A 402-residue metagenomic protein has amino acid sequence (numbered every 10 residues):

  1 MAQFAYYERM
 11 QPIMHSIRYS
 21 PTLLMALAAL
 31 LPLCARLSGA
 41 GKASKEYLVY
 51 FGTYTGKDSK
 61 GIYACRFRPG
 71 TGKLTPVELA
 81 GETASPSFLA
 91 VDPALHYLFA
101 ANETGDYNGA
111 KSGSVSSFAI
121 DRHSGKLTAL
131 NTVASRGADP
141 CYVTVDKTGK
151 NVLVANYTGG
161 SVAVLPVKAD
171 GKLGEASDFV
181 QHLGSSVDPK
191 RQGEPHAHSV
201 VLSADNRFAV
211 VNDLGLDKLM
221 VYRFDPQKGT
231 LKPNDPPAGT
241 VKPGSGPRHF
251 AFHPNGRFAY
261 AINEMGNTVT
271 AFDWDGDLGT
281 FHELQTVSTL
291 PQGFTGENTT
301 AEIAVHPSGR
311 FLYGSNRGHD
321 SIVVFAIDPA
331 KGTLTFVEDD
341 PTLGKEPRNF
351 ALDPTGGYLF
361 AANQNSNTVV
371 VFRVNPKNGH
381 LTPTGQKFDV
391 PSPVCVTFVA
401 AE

Functional and structural regions predicted by a protein language model:
T22-P32: Bacterial N-terminal signal peptides
G41-F67: An edge-strand/N-cap motif at the start of beta-rich repeat modules
S44, D58, T83-P93, R136-K147 (+6 more regions): Beta-rich, blade/repeat-based domains predominating in secreted/periplasmic proteins but also intracellular
T55-D58, T104-N108, T158-S161, L216-D217 (+3 more regions): Short glycine/acidic-enriched loop and turn motifs that connect beta-strands
R66-G72, F118-G125, L165-G174, R223-L231 (+3 more regions): Short loop/turn segments immediately following beta-strands, especially the blade-tip and inter-blade linker loops
T75-G81, A129-V133, S186-K190, D235-T240 (+3 more regions): A short beta-strand motif characteristic of beta-propeller blades
P76-V145: Blade-loop segments of beta-propeller domains
